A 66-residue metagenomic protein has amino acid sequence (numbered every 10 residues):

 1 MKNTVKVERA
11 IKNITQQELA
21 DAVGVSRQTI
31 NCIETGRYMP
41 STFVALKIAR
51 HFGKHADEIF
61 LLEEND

Functional and structural regions predicted by a protein language model:
M1-I11: A short, Lys/Arg-rich alpha-helix, primarily the initiator
A10, D21, R50: Alpha-helical residues within the helix-turn-helix
I14-N31: Short alpha-helical DNA-recognition segment
Q28, Y38, D57: Key DNA-contact positions within bacterial/archaeal DNA-binding proteins
R37-K47, N65: Short, basic-rich loop-to-helix N-cap that marks the start of a DNA-contacting helix
R50, F60-D66: Short, charged recognition helix plus adjacent turn of helix-turn-helix-like nucleic-acid-binding domains
